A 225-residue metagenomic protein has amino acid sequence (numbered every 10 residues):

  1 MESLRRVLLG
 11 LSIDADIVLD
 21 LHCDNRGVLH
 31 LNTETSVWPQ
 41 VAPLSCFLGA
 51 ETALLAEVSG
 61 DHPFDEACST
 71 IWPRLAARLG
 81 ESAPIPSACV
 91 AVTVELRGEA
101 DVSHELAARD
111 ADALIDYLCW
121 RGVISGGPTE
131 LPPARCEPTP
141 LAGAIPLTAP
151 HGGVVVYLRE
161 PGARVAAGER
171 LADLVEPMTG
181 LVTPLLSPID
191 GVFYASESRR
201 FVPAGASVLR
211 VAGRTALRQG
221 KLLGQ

Functional and structural regions predicted by a protein language model:
M1-Q225: Structured catalytic-domain cores with a bias toward divalent-metal coordination
